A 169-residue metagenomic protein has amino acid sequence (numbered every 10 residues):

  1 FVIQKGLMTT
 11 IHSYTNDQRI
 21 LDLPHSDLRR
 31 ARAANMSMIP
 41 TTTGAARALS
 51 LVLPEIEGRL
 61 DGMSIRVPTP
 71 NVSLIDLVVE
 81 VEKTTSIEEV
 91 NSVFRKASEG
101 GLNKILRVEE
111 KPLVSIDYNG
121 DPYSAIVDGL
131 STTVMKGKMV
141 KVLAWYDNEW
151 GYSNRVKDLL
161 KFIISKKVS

Functional and structural regions predicted by a protein language model:
V2-K5, T10-V140: C-terminal substrate-binding/catalytic lobe of Rossmann-fold NAD(P)-dependent oxidoreductases
P122-S169: NAD(P)-dependent Rossmann-like dehydrogenase/reductase catalytic/cofactor-binding core
